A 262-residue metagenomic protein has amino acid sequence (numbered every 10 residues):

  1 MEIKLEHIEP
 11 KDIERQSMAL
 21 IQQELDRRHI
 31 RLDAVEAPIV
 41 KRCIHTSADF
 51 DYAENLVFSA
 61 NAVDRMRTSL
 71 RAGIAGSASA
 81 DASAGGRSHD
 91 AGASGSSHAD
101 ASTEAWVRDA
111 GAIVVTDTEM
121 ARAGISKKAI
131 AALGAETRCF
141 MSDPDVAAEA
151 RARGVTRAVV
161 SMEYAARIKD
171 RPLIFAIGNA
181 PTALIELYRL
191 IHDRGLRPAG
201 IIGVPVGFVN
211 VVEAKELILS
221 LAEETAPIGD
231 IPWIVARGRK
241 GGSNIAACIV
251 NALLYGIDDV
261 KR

Functional and structural regions predicted by a protein language model:
M1-I74, W106-R108, A112-I113: Electropositive, gly/pro-rich neighborhoods at or near active sites that engage anionic ligands
L20-R31, T46-F50, S69-G73, K128 (+4 more regions): Change "in soluble alpha/beta enzymes" to "in soluble alpha/beta proteins
R71-A110, E224-I228: Intrinsically disordered, low-complexity terminal tails and inter-domain linkers enriched for S/T/G/P/D/E
D117, I202-G203, I249: Buried hydrophobic positions in well-ordered alpha/beta secondary-structure cores of metabolic enzymes
A121-G124, P181-L187, F208-V212, G242-A246: Short glycine/serine/threonine-rich phosphate/pyrophosphate-binding segments that cradle anionic phosphate groups
A129-D170: Long, charge-dense
R157-A158, A166-K169, I174-R194, V209 (+2 more regions): Glycine-rich phosphate-binding loops that contact phosphosugars or nucleotide phosphates
A199, V209-R262: C-terminal functional extensions of proteins
